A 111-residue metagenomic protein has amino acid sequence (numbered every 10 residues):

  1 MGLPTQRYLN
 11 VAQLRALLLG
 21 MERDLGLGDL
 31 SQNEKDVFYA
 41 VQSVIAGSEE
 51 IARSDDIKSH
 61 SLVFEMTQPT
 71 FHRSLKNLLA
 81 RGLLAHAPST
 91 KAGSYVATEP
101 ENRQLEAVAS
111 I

Functional and structural regions predicted by a protein language model:
M1-L9: General nucleic-acid-binding
N10-V44: Short alpha-helical segments that sit at the start of domains
L27-E34, E50-I51, F64, Q68: Alpha-helix N-cap/helix-initiation sites
G47-L62: Short acidic, hydrophobic short linear motifs in intrinsically disordered regions
S54-D55, T70-R73, V96: Short glycine/proline-centered loop/turn elements that form peptide/ligand docking sites
E65-A80: Short amphipathic alpha-helical interaction segments
L79-S89: A short, conserved structural fragment
S89-I111: Short, cationic-aromatic polyanion-contact patches
